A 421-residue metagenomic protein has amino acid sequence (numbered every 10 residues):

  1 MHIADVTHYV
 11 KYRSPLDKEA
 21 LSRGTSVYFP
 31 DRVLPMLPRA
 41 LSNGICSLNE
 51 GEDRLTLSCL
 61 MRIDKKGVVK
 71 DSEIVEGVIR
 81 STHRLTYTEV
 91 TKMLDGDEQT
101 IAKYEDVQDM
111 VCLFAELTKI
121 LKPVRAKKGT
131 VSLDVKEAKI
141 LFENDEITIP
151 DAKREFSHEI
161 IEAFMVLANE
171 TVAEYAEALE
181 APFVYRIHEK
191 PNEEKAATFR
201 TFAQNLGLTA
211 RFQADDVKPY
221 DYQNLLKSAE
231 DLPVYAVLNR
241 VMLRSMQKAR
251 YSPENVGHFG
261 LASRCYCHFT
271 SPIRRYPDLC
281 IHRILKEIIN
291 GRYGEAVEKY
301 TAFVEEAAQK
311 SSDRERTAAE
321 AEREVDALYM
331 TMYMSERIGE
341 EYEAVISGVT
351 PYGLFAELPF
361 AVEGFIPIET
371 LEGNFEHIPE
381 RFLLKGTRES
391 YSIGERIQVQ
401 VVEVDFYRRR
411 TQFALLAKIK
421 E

Functional and structural regions predicted by a protein language model:
M1-R381, G394-E421: Electropositive polyanion-binding surfaces
F382-T387: Short alpha-helix capping/helix-loop boundary micro-motifs
